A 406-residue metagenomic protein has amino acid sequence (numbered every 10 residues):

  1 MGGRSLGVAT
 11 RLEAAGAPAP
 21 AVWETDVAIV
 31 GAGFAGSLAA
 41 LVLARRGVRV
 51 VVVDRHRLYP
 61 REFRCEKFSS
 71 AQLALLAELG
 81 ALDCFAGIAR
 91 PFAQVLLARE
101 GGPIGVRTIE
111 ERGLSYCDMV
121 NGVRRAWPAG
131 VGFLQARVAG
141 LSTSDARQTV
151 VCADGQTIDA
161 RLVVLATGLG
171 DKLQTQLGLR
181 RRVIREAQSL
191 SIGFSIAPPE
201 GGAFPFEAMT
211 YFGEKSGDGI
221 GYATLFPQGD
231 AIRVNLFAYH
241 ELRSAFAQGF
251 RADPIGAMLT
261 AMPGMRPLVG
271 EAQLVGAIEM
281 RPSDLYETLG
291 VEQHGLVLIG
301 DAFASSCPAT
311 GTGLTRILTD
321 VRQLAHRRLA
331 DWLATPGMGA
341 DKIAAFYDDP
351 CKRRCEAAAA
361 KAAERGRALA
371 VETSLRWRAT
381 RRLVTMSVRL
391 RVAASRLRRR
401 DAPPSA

Functional and structural regions predicted by a protein language model:
S5, H326-A406: C-terminal helical "tail/cap" subdomain of flavin- and related membrane-associated enzymes
G7-E24: A short, basic/flexible loop-to-alpha-helix module at the beginning of a structural domain
A19-A35: Beta1/beta-strand and adjacent pyrophosphate-binding region of the FAD-binding site in flavoprotein oxidoreductases
V22-W23, A74, E78, I88-P91 (+3 more regions): Conserved N-terminal helical subregion
A44-R64: Glycine-rich FAD pyrophosphate-binding loop
R57-A77: Conserved N-terminal glycine-rich FAD pyrophosphate-binding loop of Rossmann-like flavoproteins
T167-G256, T260, G264: Conserved FAD-binding catalytic core of PHBH/FMO-like flavoproteins
L242-D331: FAD/FMN-dependent oxidoreductases across multiple families
